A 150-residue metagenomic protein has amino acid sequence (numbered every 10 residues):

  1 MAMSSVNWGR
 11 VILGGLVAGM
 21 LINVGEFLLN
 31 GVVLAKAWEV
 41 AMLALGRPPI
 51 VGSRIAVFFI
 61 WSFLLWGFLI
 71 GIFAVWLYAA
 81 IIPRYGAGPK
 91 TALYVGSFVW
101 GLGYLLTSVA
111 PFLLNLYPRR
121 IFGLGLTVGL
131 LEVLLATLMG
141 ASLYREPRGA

Functional and structural regions predicted by a protein language model:
M1-A150: Juxtamembrane/disordered regions of integral membrane proteins
